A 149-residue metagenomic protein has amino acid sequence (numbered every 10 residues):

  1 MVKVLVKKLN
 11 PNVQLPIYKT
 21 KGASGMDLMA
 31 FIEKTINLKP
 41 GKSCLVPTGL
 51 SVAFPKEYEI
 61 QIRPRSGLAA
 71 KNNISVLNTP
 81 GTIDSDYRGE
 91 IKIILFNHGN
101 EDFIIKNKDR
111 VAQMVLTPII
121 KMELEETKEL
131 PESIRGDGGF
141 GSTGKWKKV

Functional and structural regions predicted by a protein language model:
M1-V149: DUTPase catalytic domain/fold
